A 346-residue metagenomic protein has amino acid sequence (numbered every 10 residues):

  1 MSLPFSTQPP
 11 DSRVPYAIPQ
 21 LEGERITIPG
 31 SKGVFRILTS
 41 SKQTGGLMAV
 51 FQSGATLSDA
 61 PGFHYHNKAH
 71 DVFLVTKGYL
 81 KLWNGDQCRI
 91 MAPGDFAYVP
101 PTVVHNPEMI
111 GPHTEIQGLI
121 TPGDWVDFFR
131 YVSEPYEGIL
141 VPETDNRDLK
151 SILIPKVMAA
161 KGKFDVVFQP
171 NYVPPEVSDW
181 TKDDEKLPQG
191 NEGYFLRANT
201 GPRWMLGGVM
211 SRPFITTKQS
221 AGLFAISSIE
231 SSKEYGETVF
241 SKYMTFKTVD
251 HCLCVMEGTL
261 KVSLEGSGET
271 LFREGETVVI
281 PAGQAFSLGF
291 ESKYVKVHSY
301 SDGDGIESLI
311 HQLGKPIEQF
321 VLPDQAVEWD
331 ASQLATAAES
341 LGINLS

Functional and structural regions predicted by a protein language model:
M1-L47, T144-E230, Q325-S346: A short, N-terminal "cap"/entry segment at the start of jelly-roll beta-barrel domains of the cupin/DSBH fold
P10-P15, P19-I26, E269-L309, K315-P323: Extended, charge-rich C-terminal regions with high alpha-helical propensity
P19-L21, Q43, H70-V72, K81 (+3 more regions): Short acidic-glycine-tyrosine-enriched beta hairpin
S40-A49, L57-L74, T216-A225, E234-C252 (+1 more regions): A short beta-loop-beta micro-motif enriched in histidine and acidic residues
Q52, N67, N84, M109 (+5 more regions): Residue-level recognition of conserved beta-strand positions in structured domain cores
T76-K77, P93, M256-E257: A cytosolic small-molecule/anion-sensing beta-strand core signal
N106-S178, E291-S346: Double-stranded beta-helix
S231, S241-M244, T248-H251, L260-G266 (+4 more regions): Structured N-terminal alpha/beta-domain signature that marks small ligand/cofactor-binding or signaling modules
